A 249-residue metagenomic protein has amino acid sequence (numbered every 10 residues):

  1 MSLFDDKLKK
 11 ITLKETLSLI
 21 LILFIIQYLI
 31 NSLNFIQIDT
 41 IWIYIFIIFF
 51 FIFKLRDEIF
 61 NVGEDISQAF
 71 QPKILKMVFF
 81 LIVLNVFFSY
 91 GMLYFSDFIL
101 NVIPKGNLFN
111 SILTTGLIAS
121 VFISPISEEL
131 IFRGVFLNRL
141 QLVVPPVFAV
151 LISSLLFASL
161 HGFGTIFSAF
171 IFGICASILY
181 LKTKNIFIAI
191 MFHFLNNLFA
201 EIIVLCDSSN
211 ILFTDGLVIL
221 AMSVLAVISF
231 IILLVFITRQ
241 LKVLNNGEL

Functional and structural regions predicted by a protein language model:
M1-K10: Short, Lys/Arg-rich, polar N-terminal cytosolic tail immediately upstream of the first transmembrane signal-anchor
I11-I59, A221: Alpha-helical transmembrane segments in multi-pass membrane proteins
L13-L21, L75-F79, T114-I118, V147-I152 (+2 more regions): Hydrophobic alpha-helical transmembrane segments
S32, T165-M222: Functionally important transmembrane alpha-helices
F35, V62-L130, L137-N138, L142 (+2 more regions): Juxtamembrane helix-loop-helix connectors linking adjacent transmembrane helices in multi-pass membrane enzymes
M92, D97, F194-L249: C-terminal membrane module of polytopic membrane proteins
S127-I152, I178-N185: Membrane-interface helix/loop boundary segments of multi-pass membrane proteins
I152-S159, M191, L195: Hydrophobic residues within alpha-helical transmembrane segments of multi-pass solute transporters/permease subunits
